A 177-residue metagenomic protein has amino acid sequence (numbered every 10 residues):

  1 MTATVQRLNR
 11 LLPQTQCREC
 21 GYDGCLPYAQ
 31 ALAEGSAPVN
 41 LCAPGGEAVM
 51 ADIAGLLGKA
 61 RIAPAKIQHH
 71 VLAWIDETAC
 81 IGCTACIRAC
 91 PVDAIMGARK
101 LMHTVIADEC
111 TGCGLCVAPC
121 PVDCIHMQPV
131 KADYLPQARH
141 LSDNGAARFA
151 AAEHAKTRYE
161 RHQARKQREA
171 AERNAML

Functional and structural regions predicted by a protein language model:
M1, G21-Y22, C42, G46 (+1 more regions): Generic structural signal for well-ordered, non-membrane alpha-helical segments in soluble metabolic enzymes
M1-T2, A29: Extreme N-terminal targeting and regulatory segments of eukaryotic proteins
V5-Q14, S36-P44, R61-G82, I87-R88 (+3 more regions): Ferredoxin-like iron-sulfur electron-transfer modules
R18-Y28: N-terminal glycine-rich anion-binding loops that anchor highly charged ligand groups
G24-C25, V49, G82, G112: Short phosphate-engaging motifs
L26-S36: Amphipathic alpha-helical segments that form the core helices of the histone-fold
E47-G58, A118, D123: DNA major-groove recognition helix of helix-turn-helix/homeodomain DNA-binding modules
A107-L177: Flanking helices and flexible, charged tails adjoining ferredoxin-like Fe-S electron-transfer domains in multi-subunit
